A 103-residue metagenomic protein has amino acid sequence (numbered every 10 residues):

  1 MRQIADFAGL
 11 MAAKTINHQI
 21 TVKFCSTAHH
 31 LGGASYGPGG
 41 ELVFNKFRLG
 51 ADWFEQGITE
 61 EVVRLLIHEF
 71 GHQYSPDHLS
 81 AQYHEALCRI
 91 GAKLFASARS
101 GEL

Functional and structural regions predicted by a protein language model:
M1-E41, F95-L103: Auxiliary, metal-adjacent structural segments of Zn-dependent hydrolase domains
K23-V63, Q73-P76, A81-F95: Active-site scaffold of zinc-dependent metalloenzymes
L66: Short acidic catalytic loops
E69: Walker B catalytic acidic pair
